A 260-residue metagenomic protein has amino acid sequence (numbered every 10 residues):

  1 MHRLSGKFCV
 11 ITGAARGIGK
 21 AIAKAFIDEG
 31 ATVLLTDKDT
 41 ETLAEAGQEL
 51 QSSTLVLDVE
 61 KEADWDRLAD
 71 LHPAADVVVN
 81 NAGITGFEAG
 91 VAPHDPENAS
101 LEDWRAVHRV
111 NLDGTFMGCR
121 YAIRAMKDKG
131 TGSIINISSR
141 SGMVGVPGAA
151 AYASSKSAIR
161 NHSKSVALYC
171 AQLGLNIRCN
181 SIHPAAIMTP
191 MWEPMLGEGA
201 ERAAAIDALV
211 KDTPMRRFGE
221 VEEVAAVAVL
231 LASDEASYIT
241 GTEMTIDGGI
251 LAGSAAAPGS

Functional and structural regions predicted by a protein language model:
T40-E41, V56-R67, L101: The beta1-alpha1 cofactor-binding region of Rossmann-like NAD(H)/NADP(H)-dependent oxidoreductases
A89-H108, L209: Substrate-binding pocket helix/loop in short-chain dehydrogenase/reductase
C119, S155, S163: Active-site helix of classical SDR
R124, L168-Q172, S237: Alpha-helical segment proximal to the catalytic Tyr-Lys
S139: Residue(s) in the substrate-gating loop at a strand-loop-helix junction that position the organic substrate next
N176-R178, I239-G241: Short, small/polar-rich loop/turn modules that mediate ligand/substrate recognition or access, typified
V229, T240-S260: Short C-terminal tail/terminal secondary-structure segment of NAD(P)H-dependent dehydrogenase/reductase domains
